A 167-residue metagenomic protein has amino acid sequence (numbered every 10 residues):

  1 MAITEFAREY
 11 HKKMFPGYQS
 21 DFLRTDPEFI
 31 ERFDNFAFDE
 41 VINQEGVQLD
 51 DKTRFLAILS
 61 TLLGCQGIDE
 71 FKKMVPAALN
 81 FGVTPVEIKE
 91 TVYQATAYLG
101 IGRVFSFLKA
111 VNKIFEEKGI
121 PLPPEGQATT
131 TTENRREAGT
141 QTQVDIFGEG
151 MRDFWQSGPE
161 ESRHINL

Functional and structural regions predicted by a protein language model:
M1-D51, V104-L167: Acidic, glycine/proline-rich low-complexity segments that act as flexible tails and inter-domain linkers
I30-F36, G64-K72: Short acidic alpha-helix initiation/capping motifs at coil-to-helix transition points, especially at protein N-termini
D50, T84-V86: Helix N-cap / loop-to-helix initiation motif
T53-L62, F71, V75, I88-V92: Short, structured motif recognition centered on aromatic/hydrophobic residues
L62-L63, K113: Short glycine/serine- and small hydrophobic-enriched flexible loop segments
L63, F81, Q94-I101: A short structural micro-motif
E70, L99-F105: Substrate/cofactor-recognition hotspot
